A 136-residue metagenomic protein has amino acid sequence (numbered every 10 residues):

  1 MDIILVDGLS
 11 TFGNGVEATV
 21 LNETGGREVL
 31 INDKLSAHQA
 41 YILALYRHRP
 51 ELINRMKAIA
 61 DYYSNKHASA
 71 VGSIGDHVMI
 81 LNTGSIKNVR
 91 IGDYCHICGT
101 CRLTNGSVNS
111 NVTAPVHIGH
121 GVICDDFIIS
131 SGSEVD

Functional and structural regions predicted by a protein language model:
M1-G72, D76-H77, T83, Y94: Terminal amphipathic alpha-helical/low-complexity segments used for targeting or macromolecular assembly
D2-I4, L9-S10, G72, V78 (+10 more regions): Residues at the loop-to-beta-strand transition
